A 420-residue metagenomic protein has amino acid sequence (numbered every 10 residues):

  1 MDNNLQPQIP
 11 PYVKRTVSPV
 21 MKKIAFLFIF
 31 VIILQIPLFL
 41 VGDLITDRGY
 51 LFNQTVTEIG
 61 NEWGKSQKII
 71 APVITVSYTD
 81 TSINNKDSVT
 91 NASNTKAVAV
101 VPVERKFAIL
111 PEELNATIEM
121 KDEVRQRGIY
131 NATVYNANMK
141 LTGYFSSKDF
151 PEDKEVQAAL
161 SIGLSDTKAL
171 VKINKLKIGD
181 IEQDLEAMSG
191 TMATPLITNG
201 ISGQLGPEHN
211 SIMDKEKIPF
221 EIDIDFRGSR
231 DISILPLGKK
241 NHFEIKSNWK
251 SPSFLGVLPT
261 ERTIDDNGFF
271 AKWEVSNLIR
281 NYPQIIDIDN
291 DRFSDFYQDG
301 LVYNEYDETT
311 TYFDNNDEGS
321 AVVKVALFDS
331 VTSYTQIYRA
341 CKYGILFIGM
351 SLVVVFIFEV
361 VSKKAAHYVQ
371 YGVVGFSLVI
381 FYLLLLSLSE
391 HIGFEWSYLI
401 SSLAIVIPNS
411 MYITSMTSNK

Functional and structural regions predicted by a protein language model:
M1-T16: N-terminal Lys/Arg-rich, disordered targeting/topogenic segments
T16-D47: Hydrophobic alpha-helical transmembrane signal-anchor segments
M21-F26, Q126-T133, L205-I212, Q336-L346: Membrane-entry segments of alpha-helical transmembrane domains in multi-pass membrane proteins
L34, F52, P236-G238, D266 (+3 more regions): Active-site-proximal structural scaffolding
V41-S66: Alpha-helical transmembrane signal-anchor/signal-peptide segments
Y50, Q54, N61, T75 (+1 more regions): Soluble non-transmembrane domains of integral membrane proteins
G60-N85: Short extracytoplasmic
G319, V323-K420: Transmembrane alpha-helical segments that form the functional core of multipass membrane systems
